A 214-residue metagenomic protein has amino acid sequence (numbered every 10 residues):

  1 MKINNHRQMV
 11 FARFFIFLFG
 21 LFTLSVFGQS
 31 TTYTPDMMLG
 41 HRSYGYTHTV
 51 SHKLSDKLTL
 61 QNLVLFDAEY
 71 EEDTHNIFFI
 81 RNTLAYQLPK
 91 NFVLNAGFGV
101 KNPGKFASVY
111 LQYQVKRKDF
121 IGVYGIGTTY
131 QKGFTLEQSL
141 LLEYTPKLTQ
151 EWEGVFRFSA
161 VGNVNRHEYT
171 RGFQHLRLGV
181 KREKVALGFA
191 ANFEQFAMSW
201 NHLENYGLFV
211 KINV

Functional and structural regions predicted by a protein language model:
M1-Y33, V214: Bacterial Sec-dependent N-terminal signal peptides
S30-G40, L58-Y70, N82, L88-N102 (+4 more regions): Transmembrane beta-strand segments that form the barrel wall of outer-membrane beta-barrel proteins
L39-G45, D73-I77, N102-F106, Q131-E137 (+2 more regions): Transmembrane beta-barrel outer-membrane domains
T47, F79-R81, S108-Y110, E137-L141 (+2 more regions): Membrane-embedded beta-strand positions in outer-membrane beta-barrel channels/transporters
H52, Y86, Y113-V115, Y144-P146 (+2 more regions): Residue-level signature of outer-membrane beta-barrel architecture
V123-E143: Internal catalytic-core helix/loop-beta-alpha segment that presents or stabilizes conserved functional determinants
H202-V214: Outer-membrane beta-barrel "beta-signal"
